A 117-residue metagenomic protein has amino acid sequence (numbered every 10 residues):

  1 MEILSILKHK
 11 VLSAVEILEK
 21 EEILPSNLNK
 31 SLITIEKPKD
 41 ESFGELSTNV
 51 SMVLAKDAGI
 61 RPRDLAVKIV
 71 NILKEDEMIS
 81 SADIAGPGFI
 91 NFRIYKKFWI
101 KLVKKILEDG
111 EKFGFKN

Functional and structural regions predicted by a protein language model:
M1-K116: N-terminal alpha-helical targeting/anchoring segments
